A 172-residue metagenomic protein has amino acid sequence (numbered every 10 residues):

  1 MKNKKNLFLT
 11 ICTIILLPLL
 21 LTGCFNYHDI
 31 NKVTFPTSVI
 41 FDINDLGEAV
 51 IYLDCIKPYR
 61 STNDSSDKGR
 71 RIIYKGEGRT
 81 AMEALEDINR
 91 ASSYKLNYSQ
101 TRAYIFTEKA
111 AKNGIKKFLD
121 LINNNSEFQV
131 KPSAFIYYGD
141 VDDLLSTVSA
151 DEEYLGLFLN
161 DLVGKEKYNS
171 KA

Functional and structural regions predicted by a protein language model:
M1-K4: N-terminal secretory signal peptides that target proteins for export/translocation
N6-F8, L19-A172: A glycine-rich, acidic short-motif signal
